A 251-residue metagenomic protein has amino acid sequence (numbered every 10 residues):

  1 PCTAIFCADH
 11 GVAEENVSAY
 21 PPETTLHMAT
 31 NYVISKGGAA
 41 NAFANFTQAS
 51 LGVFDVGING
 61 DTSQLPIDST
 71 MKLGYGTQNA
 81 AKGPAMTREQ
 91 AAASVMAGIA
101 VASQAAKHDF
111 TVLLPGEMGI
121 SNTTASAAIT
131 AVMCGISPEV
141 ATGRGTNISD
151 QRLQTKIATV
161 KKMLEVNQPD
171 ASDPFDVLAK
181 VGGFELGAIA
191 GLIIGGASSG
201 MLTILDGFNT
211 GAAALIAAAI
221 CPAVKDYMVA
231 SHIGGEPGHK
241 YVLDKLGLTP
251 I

Functional and structural regions predicted by a protein language model:
P1-I251: N-terminal loops that bind phosphate or other acidic moieties and the adjacent beta-alpha structural core
